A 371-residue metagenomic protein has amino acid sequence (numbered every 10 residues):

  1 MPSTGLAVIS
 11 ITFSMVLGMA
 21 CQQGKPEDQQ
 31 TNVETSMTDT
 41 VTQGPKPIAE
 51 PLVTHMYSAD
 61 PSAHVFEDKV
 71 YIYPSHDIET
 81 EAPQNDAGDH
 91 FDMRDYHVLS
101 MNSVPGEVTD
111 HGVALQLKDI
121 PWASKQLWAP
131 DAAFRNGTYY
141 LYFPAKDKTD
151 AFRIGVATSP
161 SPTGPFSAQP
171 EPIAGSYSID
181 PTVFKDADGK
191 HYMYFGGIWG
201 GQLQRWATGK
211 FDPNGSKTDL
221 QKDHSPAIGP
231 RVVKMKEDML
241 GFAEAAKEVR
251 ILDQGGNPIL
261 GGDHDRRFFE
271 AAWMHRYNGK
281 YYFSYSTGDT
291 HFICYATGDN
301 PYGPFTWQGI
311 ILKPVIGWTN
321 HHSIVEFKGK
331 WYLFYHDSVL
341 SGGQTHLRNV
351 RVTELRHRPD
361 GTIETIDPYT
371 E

Functional and structural regions predicted by a protein language model:
M1-I9: Bacterial N-terminal signal peptides that target proteins for export
L17-A20: C-terminal motif of bacterial Sec signal peptides marking the signal peptidase cleavage site
Q22-E371: Carbohydrate-active catalytic/glycan-binding domains of CAZyme proteins, especially the secreted or lumenal ectodomains
